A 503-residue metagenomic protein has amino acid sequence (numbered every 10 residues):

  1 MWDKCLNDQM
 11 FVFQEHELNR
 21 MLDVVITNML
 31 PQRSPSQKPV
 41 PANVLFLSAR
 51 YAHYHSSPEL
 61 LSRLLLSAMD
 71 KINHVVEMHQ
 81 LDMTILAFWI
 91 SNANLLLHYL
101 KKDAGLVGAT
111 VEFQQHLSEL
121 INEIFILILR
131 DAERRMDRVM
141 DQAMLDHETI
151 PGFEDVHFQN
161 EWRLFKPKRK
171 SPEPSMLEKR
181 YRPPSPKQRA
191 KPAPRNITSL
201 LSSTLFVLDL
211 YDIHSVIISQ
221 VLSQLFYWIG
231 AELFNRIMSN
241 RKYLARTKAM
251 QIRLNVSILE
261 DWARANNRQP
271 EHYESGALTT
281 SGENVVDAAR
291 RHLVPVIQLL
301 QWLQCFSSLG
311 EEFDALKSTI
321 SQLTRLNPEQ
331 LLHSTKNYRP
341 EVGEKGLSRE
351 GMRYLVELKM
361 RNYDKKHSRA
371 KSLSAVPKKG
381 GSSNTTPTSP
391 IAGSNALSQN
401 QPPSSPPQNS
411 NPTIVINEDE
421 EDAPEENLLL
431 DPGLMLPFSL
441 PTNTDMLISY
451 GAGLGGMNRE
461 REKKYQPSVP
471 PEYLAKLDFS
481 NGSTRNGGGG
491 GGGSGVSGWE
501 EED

Functional and structural regions predicted by a protein language model:
M1, A249-D503: Eukaryotic terminal intrinsically disordered regions
M1-L225, N235-S239, A245-A249: Extended cytosolic scaffolds built from alpha-helical repeats
